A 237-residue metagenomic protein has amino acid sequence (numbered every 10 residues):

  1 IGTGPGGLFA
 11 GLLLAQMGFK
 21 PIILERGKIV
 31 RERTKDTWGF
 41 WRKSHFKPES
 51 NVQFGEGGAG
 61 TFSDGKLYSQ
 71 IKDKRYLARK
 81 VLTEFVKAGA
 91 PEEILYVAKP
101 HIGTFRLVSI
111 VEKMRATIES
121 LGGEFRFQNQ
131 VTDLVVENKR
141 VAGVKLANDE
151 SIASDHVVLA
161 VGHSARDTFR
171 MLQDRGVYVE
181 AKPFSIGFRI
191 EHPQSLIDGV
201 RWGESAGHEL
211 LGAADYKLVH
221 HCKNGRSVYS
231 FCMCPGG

Functional and structural regions predicted by a protein language model:
I1-G237: Residues forming the flavin
